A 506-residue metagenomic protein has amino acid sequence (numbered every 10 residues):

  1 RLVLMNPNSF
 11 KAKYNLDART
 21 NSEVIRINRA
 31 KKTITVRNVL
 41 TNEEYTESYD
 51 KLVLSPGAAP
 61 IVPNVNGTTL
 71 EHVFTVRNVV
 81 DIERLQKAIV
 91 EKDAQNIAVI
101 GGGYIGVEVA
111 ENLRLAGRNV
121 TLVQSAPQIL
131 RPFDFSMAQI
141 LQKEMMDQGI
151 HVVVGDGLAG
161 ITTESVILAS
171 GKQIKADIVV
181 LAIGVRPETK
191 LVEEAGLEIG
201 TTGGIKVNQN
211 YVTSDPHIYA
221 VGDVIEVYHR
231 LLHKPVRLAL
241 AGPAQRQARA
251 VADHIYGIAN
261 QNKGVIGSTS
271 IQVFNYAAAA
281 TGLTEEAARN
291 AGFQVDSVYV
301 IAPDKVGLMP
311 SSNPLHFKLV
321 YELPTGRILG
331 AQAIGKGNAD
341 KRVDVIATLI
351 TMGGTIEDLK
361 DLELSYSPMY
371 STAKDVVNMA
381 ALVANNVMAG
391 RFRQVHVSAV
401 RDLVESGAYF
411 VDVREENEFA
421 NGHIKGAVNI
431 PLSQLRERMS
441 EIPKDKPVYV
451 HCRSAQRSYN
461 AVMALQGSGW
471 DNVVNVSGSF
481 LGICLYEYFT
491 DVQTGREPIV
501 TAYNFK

Functional and structural regions predicted by a protein language model:
R1-E23, I61, A110-F133, S268 (+3 more regions): Beta1-alpha1 glycine-rich phosphate/pyrophosphate-binding loop at the start of Rossmann-like nucleotide-binding domains
V3, N96-A98, Y104-G160, L238-A244 (+2 more regions): Rossmann-like dinucleotide-binding cores of NAD(P)H-dependent redox enzymes
R19-L40, E47, L115-Q209, T501-F505: A Rossmann-like FAD-binding core segment of flavoenzymes
S48-G57, A176-G184, A248, G326: Short hydrophobic core segments
L54-A116, H151, T201, V207-Q209 (+3 more regions): Glycine-rich dinucleotide-binding loop and its adjacent helix/turn
T69-D93, E164-I167, K172-A250, V345 (+1 more regions): FAD-site-proximal beta/loop scaffold in flavoenzymes
V224-G337, P368, T372, V376-D402 (+1 more regions): Mid-to-C-terminal Rossmann-like scaffold of FAD/NAD(P)H-dependent oxidoreductases
E357-P368, T372-A399, L403-Y409, E416-Y449 (+1 more regions): Rhodanese-like catalytic fold shared by cysteine-dependent sulfurtransferases and DSP/PTP-type phosphatases
